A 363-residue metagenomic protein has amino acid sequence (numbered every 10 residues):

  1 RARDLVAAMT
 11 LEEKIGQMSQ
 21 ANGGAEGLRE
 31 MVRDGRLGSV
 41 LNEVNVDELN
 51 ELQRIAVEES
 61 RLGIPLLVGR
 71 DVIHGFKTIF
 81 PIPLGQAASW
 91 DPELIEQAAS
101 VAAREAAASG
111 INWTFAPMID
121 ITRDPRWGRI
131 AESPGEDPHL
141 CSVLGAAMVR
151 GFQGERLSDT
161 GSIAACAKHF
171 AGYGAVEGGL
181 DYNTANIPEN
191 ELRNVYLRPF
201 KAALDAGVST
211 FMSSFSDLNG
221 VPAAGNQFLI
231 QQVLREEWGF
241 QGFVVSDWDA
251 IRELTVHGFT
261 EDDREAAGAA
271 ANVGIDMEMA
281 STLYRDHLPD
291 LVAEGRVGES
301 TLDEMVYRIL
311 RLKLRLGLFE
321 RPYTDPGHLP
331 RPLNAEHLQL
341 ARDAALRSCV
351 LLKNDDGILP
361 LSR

Functional and structural regions predicted by a protein language model:
R1-R363: Glycoside hydrolase catalytic-domain context in secreted enzymes
